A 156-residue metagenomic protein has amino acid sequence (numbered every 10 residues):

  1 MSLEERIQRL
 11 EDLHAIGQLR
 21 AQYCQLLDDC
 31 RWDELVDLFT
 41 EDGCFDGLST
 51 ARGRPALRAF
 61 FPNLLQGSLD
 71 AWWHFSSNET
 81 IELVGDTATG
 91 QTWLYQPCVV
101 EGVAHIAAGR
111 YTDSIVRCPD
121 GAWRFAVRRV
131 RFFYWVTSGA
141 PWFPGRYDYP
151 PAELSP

Functional and structural regions predicted by a protein language model:
M1-Q25, D29, D33, D37: Short, low-complexity N-terminal intrinsically disordered segments enriched in polar/charged residues
H14, D70-W72, A104-I106: Transmembrane beta-barrel outer-membrane domains
W32-Q96: A solvent-exposed, acidic/Ser-Thr-rich amphipathic alpha-helical stretch
L48-S49, E101-A104: Short, solvent-exposed loop/turn segments at secondary-structure boundaries
H74-S76, I106-T112: Short, surface-exposed coil-to-beta transition loops
T89, R110-P144: Short beta-strand edge/turn micro-motifs at domain boundaries
Q96-V100, F132: Beta-strand elements of well-folded, non-transmembrane domains
P141-P156: Flexible low-complexity loop/turn motifs enriched in small/helix-breaking residues
